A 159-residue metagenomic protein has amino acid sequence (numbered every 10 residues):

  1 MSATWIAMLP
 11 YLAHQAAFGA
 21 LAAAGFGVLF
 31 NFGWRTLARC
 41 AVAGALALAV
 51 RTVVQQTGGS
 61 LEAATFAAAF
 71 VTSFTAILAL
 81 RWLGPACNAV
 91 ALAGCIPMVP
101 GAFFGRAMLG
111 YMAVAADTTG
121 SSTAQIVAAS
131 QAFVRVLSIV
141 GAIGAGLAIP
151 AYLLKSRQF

Functional and structural regions predicted by a protein language model:
M1-L78, P85-V99, F103, A107-F159: Alpha-helical transmembrane segments and their membrane-interface boundaries that form or gate the permeation pathway
